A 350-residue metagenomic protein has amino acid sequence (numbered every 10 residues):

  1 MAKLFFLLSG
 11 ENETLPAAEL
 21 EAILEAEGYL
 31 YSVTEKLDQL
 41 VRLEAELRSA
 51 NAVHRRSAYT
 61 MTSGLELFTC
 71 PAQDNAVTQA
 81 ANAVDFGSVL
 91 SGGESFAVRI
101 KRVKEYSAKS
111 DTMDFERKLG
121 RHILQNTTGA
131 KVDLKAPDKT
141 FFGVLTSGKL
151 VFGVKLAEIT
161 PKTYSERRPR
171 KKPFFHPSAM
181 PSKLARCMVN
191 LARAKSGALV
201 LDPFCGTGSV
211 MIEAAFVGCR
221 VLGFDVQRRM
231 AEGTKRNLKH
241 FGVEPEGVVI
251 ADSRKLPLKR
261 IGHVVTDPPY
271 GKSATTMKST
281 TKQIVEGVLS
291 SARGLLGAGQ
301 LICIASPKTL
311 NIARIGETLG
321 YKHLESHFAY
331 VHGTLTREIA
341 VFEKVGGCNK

Functional and structural regions predicted by a protein language model:
M1-M61, L67-T69, A76-Q79, A83 (+3 more regions): Class I S-adenosyl-L-methionine-dependent methyltransferase catalytic core
G92-S95, G197: Phosphate-coordination loops involved in phosphoryl transfer and adenosine-cofactor binding
S95-A97, L124-A136: Short secondary-structure capping/junction motifs at helix and strand boundaries
R99-K101: Active-site nucleophile-His-acid catalytic modules used for acyl/amide transfer and hydrolysis across diverse enzymes
